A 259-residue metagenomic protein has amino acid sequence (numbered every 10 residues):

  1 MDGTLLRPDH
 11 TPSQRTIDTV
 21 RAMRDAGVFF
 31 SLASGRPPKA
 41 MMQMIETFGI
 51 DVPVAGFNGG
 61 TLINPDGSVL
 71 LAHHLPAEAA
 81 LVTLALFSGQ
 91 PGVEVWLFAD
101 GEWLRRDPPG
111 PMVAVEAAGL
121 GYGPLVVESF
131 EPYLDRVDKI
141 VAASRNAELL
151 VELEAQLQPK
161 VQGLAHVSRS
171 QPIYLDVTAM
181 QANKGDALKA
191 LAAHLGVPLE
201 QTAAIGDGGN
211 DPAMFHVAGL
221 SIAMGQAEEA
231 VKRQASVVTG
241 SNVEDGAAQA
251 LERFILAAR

Functional and structural regions predicted by a protein language model:
M1-P8, F215: Asp-based phosphoryl-transfer active-site loop
D9-V113: Active-site phosphate-binding/coordination module
H10-V28, H73-A79, Y122-G123, A179-A193 (+2 more regions): Short, acidic loop-to-helix structural element flanking the phosphoryl-transfer center in phosphate-processing enzymes
S13, D176-R259: Mg2+-dependent phosphoryl-transfer enzymes with acidic/Ser/Thr/Gly-rich catalytic loops
T16, M41-I45, L153, L157 (+3 more regions): Hydrophobic packing residues within well-ordered alpha-helices of enzyme cores
G27-S31, I50-V52, K139, E200-Q201 (+2 more regions): Short active-site oxyanion
F48-I50, N58, V161-G163, V217-A218 (+1 more regions): Short, structured coil segments at secondary-structure junctions
G92-I205, G209-V217: Conserved acidic, metal-coordinating active-site core of Asp-based, Mg2+-dependent phosphoryl-transfer enzymes
